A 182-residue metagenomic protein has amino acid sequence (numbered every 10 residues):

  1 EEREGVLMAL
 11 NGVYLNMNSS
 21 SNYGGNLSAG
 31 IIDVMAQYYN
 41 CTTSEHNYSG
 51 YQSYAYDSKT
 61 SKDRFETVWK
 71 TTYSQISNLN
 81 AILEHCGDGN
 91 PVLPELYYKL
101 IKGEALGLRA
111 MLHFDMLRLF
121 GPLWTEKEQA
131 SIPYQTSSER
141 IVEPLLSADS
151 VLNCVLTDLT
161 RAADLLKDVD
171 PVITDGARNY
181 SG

Functional and structural regions predicted by a protein language model:
E1-I31: Membrane-proximal, proline-rich intrinsically disordered regions
R3-E4, S19, M35-T60, W69 (+1 more regions): A structural signal for short, hydrophobic/glycine-enriched beta-strand patches
N18-Y23, C41, L112-P122: Secretory-pathway/luminal and periplasmic proteins that interact with or process carbohydrate-rich
S20-L27, L93-L96, P171-G176: Surface-exposed patches in mature extracellular/periplasmic domains of secreted proteins
N47-F120, I141, L145-S150, A163-V169: Conserved, well-structured interaction surfaces
P122-Q135: Short, flexible, mixed-charge acidic loops at enzyme active sites
G176-G182: Aromatic- and glycine-enriched pocket-lining scaffold segments that form the walls of small-molecule binding clefts
